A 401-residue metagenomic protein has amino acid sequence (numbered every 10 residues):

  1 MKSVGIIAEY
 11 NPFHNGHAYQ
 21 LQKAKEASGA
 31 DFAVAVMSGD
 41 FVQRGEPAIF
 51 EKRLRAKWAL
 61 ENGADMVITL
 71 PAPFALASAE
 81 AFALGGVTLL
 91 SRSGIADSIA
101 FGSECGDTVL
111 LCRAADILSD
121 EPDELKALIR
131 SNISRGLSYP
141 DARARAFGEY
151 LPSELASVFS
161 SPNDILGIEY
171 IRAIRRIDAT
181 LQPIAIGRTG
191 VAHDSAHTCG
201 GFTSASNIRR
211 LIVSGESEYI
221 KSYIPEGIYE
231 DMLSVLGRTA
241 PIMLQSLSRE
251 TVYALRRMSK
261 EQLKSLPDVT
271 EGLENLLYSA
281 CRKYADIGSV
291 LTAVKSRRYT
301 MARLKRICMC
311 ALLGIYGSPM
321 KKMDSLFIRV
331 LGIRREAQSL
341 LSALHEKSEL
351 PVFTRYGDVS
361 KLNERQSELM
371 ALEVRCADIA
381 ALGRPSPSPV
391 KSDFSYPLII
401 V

Functional and structural regions predicted by a protein language model:
M1-R55: N-terminal catalytic cores of NTP/NDP-binding nucleotidyl/phosphoryl-transfer enzymes
A8, V42-Q43, A59, P73-F74 (+1 more regions): Short, contiguous strand/loop micro-motifs
K25, A56-L60, R172-R175, R209: Class I S-adenosyl-L-methionine
K25-E26, L60, V87, S91-R92: Non-catalytic positions within long, well-ordered alpha-helices that form the structural scaffold/packing of enzyme
S28-D31, A64, I95-A96: Short, high-confidence coil segments that cap the C-terminus of an alpha-helix and link into the following beta-strand
I49-R53, E61, A77-L84: Generic alpha-helical scaffold signal
A56-P71: A glycine-rich helix N-cap at a beta->alpha junction
T69-V401: Active-site cores that bind ATP or allylic diphosphates and position pyrophosphate for catalysis
